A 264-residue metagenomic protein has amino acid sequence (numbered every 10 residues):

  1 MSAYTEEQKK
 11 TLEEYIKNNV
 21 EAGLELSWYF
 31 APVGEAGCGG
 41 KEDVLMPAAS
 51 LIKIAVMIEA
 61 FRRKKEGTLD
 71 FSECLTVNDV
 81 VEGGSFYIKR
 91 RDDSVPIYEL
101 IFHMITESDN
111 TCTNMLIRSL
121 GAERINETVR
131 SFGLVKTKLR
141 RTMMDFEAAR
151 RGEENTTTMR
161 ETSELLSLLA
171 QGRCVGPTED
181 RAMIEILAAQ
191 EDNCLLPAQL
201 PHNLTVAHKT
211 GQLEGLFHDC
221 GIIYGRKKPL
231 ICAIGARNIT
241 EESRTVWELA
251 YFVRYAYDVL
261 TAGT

Functional and structural regions predicted by a protein language model:
S2-E25, G37, L165, A170-C194 (+2 more regions): Structured C-terminal helix/loop/strand segments within mature extracytoplasmic catalytic/sensor domains
E21-L45: Short, conserved catalytic-motif segment at the N-terminal edge
E25, I117-L166: Mid-domain, small-residue-enriched loop/turn segments at the edges of structured enzyme/sensor domains
G40-A48, R90, R151-G152: A short glycine/serine-rich beta->alpha loop
P47-L75, C232: Active-site SXXK
E66-R90: Short, glycine/proline-biased beta-turn/loop segments that scaffold the active-site neighborhood
V81-N114: Conserved catalytic neighborhood of penicillin-recognizing serine enzymes
T111, E123-V129, V135-T142, G172-E179 (+1 more regions): Short, structured loop/turn "capping" segments at alpha-beta junctions
